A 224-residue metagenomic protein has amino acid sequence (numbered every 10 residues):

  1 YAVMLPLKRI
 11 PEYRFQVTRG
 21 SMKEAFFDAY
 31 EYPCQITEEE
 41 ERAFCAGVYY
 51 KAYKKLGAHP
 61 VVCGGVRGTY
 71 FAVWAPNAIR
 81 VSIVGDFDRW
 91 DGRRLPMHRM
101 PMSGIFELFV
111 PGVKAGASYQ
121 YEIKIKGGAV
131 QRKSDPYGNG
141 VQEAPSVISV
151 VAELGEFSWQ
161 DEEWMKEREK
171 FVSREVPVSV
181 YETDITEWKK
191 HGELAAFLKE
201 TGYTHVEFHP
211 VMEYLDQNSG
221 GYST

Functional and structural regions predicted by a protein language model:
Y1-Y70, M100-E182: The feature marks proteins involved in alpha-glucan
I10, W74-V81, W90, V113-K114: Short proline/glycine-enriched turn/loop motifs at strand-loop junctions of beta-rich domains
V73, Y121, T183, L198 (+1 more regions): Conserved, mostly hydrophobic/aromatic
V81-I83, Y119: Short beta-strand elements bearing conserved aromatic residues within extracellular beta-rich modules
F87-I105: Solvent-exposed beta-strand/loop surfaces of large extracellular or lumenal domains
D184-K189, T224: The substrate-binding groove and active-site-proximal loops of carbohydrate-active enzymes, especially glycoside
W188-L198: Short, acidic/polar
L198-T224: Aromatic-lined carbohydrate-binding/catalytic grooves of carbohydrate-active enzymes
